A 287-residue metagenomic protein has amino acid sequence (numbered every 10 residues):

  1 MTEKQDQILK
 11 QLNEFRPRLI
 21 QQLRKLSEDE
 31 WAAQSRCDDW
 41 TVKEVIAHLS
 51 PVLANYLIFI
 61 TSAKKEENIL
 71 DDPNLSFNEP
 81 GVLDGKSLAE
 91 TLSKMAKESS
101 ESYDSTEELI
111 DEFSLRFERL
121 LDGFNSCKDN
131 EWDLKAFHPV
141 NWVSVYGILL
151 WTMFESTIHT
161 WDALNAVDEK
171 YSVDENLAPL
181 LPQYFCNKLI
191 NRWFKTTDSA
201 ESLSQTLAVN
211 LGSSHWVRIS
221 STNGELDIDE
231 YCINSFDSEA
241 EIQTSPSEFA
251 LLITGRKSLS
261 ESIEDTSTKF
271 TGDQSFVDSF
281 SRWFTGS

Functional and structural regions predicted by a protein language model:
M1-A47, I58: An N-terminal domain-cap segment
M1-Q7, N55-R119: Short, helix-capping/interhelical loops that line the mouth of catalytic, cofactor-, or ligand-binding pockets
R16, I20, R24, L53-L57 (+2 more regions): Structural signal for well-ordered, non-membrane alpha-helices
R24-S35, E118-L149: Acidic interhelical loop/turn segments
A32-G81, H138-K195, I253: Short, contiguous alpha-helical
L180-N223: A glycine-rich beta-turn/hairpin centered on an aromatic-Pro dipeptide
L211-E241: Acidic/His-leaning functional-site neighborhoods
N234-S287: C-terminal interaction segments
